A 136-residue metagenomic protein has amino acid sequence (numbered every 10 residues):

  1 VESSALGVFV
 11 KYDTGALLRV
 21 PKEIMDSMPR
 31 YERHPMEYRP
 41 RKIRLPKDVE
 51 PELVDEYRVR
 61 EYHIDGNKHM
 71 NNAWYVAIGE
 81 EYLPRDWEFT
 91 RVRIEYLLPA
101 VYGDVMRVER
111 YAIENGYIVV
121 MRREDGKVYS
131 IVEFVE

Functional and structural regions predicted by a protein language model:
V1-R41, Y96-Y102, Y111-E136: HotDog/MaoC-like acyl-thioester-processing domains
K11-T90: Hot-dog-fold acyl-thioester-processing enzymes
V92-I94: Short alpha-helix capping/helix-loop boundary micro-motifs
V108: CN hydrolase (nitrilase-like) catalytic-core segments centered on the catalytic cysteine and neighboring Lys/Glu
